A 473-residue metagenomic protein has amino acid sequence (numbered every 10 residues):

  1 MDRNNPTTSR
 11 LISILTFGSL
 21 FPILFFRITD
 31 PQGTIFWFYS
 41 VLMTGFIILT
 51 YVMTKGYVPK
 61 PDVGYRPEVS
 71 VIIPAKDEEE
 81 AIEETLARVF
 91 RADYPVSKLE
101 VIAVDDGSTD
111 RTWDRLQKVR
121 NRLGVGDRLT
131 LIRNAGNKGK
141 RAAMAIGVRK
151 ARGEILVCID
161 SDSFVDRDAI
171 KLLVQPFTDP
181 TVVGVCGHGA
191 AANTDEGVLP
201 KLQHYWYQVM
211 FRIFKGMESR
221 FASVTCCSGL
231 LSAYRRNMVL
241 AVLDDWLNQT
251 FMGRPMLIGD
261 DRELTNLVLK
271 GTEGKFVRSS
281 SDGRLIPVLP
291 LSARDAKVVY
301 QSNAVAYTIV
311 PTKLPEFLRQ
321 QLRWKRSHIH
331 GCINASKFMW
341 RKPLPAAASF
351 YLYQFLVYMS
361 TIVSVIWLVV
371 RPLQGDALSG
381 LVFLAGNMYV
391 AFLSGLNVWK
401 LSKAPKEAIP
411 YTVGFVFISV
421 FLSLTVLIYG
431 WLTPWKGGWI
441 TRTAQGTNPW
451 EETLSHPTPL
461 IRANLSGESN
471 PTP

Functional and structural regions predicted by a protein language model:
M1-I12: N-terminal membrane topogenic signal
R10-L20: Alpha-helical transmembrane segments
P22-G56, P61-G64, F350-G437: Membrane-embedded multi-pass helical conduit in multi-pass membrane proteins, especially envelope-biosynthetic
V63-M339, R462, N470-T472: Non-transmembrane catalytic domains and loops of membrane-associated enzymes and transporters that build or traffic
V71-I82, S419-W431, P449-G467: Cytosolic juxtamembrane regulatory segments of multi-pass membrane proteins
S228, R236, I440-P473: Short linear elements at protein peripheries
E316-R326, G331, Y411-E451: Membrane-proximal soluble regions of multi-pass membrane proteins
C332-Y353: Flexible internal linker/loop segments at domain or repeat junctions
